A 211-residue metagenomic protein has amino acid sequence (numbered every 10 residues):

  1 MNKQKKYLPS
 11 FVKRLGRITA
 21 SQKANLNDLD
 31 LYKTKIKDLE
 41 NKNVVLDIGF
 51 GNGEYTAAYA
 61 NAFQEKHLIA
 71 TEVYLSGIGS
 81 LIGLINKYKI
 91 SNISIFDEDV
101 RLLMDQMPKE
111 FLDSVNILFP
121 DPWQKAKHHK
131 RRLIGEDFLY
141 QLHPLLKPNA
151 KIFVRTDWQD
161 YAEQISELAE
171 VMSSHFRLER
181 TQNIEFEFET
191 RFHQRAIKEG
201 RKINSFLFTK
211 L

Functional and structural regions predicted by a protein language model:
M1-V44, E54-N61: S-adenosyl-L-methionine
G49-G51: Class I SAM-dependent methyltransferase "Motif I" SAM/SAH-binding loop
Y74: Conserved SAM/SAH-binding beta-strand->alpha-helix loop
I78-G79, A162: Short alpha-helix immediately C-terminal to the canonical SAM-binding loop
G83-K109: S-adenosyl-L-methionine
I134-P148: A short glycine-rich, Lys/Arg-flanked "PGG" loop and its adjoining helix->strand segment in the class I
N149-T156: Conserved beta-strand signature within the Rossmann-like core of class I S-adenosyl-L-methionine
I165-E167, M172-L211: Class I S-adenosyl-L-methionine
